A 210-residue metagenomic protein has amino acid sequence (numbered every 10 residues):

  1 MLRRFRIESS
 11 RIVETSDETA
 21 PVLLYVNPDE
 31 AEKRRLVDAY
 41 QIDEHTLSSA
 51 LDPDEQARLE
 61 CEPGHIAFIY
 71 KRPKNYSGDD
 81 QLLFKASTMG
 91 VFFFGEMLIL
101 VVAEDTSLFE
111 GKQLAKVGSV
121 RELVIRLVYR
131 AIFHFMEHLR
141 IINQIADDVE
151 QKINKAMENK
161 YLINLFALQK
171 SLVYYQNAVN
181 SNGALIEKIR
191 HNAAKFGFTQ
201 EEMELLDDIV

Functional and structural regions predicted by a protein language model:
M1-D208: Peripheral, non-transmembrane regulatory/ligand-interaction domains of membrane transport proteins
